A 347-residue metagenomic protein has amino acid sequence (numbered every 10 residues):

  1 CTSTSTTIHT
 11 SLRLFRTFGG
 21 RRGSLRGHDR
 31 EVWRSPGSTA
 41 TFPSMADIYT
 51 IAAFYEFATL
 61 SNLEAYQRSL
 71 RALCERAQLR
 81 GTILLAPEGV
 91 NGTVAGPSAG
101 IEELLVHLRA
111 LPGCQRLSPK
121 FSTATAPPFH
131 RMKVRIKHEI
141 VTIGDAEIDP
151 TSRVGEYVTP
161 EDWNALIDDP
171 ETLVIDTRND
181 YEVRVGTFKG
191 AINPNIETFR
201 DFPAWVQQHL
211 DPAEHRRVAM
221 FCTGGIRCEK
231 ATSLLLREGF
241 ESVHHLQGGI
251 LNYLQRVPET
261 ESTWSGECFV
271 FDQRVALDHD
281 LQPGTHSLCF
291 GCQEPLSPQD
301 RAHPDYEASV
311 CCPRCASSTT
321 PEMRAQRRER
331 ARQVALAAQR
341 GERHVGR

Functional and structural regions predicted by a protein language model:
L12-L14, L25: Leucine-biased recognition of intrinsically disordered, low-complexity hydrophobic segments
F15-F18, F42: Aromatic (phenylalanine/tyrosine) cluster motif
A46-V154, N179-V218, I226-R347: Rhodanese-like catalytic fold shared by cysteine-dependent sulfurtransferases and DSP/PTP-type phosphatases
R153-D169: Internal catalytic-core helix/loop-beta-alpha segment that presents or stabilizes conserved functional determinants
V174-D176: Structural scaffold elements adjacent to functional motifs in cytosolic proteins
